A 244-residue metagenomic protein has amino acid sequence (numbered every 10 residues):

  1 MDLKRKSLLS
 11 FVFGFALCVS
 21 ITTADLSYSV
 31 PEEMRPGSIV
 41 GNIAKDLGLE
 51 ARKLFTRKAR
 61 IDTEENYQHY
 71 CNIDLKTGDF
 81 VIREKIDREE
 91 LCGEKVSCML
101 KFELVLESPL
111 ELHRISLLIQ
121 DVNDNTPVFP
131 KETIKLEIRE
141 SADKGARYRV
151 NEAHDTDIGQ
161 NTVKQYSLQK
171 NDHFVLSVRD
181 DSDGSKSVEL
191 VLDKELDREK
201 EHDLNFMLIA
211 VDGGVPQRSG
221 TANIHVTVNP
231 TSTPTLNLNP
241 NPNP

Functional and structural regions predicted by a protein language model:
M1-P244: Extracellular cadherin-type adhesion modules in metazoan precursor proteins
